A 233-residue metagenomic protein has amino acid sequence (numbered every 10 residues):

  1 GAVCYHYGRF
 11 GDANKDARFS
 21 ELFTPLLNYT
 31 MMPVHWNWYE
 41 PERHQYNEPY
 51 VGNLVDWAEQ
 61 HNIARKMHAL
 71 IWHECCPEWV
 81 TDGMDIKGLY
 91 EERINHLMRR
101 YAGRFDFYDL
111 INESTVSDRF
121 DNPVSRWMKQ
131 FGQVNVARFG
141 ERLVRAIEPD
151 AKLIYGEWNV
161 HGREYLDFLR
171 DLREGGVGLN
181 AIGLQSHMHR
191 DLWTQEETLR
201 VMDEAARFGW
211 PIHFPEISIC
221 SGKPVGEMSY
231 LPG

Functional and structural regions predicted by a protein language model:
G1-E40: An acidic-aromatic substrate-binding cleft motif
A2-K15, T81-I86, E157-G162: Active-site mouth loops of central-metabolism enzymes
V3-Y7, H35, L70-W72, L110-E113 (+3 more regions): Active-site beta-loop-alpha junctions enriched in small/polar residues
A17-E21, L97-M98, L172-R173, D203: Short, flexible, glycine/charge-rich loop motifs used to bind or transfer phosphoryl groups or to couple energy/partner
E21, P25, G88, E92 (+2 more regions): Charged/polar, solvent-exposed surface patches and flexible loops
T24, R99-A102, G176: Alpha-helix termination/capping residues and helix-transition junctions
Y29-E42, G52-L153, W158: Substrate-binding cleft and catalytic face of glycoside hydrolase catalytic domains, especially the flexible beta-alpha
E42-Q45, P49-K66, P123-G156, G162-P232: Glycoside hydrolase catalytic-domain groove-lining segments
